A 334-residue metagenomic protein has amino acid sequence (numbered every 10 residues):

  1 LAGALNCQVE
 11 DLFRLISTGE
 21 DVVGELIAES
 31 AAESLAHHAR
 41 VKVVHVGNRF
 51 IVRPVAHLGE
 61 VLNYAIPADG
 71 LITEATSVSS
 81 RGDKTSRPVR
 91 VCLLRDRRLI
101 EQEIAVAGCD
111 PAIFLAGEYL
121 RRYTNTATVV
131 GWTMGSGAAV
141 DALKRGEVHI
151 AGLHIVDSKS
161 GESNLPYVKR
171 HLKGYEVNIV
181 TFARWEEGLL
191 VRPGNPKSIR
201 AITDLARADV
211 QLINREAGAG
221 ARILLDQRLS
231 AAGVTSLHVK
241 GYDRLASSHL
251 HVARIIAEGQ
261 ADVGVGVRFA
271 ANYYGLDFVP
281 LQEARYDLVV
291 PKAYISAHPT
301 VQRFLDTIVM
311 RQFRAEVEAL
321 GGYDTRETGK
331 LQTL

Functional and structural regions predicted by a protein language model:
G3-A138, K144, K173-E176, R311-L334: N-terminal hydrophobic or amphipathic helices and topogenic motifs
L99-C109, T203-I223: Short loop->beta-strand "edge-of-pocket" segments that line small-molecule binding or catalytic clefts across diverse
L115-N125, I202-T203, A208, A221-G241: Ligand-binding cleft/hinge of the Venus flytrap
A127-G135, S236-S248: Short beta-strand-to-loop elements that line the ligand-binding cleft of bilobed periplasmic-binding protein-like
G137-A151, I155-V156, L245-Q260: Short helices/loops that flank or line small-molecule/ion binding pockets
G152-V168, A253-Q282: A ligand-binding cleft/hinge motif common to bilobed small-molecule-binding domains
K173-E186, L276-D306, Y323-Q332: Periplasmic-binding protein-like
F182, V191-L212: Flexible hinge/capping segments at coil-to-helix
